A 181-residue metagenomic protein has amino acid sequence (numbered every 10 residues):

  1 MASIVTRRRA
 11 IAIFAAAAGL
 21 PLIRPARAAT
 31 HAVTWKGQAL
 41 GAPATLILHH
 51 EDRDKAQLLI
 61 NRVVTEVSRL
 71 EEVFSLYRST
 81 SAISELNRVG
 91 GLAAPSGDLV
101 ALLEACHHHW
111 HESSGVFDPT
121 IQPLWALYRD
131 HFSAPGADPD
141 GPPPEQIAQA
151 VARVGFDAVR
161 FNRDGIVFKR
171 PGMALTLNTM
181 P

Functional and structural regions predicted by a protein language model:
M1-R24: N-terminal secretory signal peptides and thylakoid transit peptides that target proteins across membranes
A2-I4, A29-P43, L76, P119-P123: Short, charge-rich amphipathic segments
I4, F74-P181: Internal glycine-rich flexible loops
G19, G41, A56-T65, D140-A150: Short, mixed-charge, low-aromatic patches
L22-N61: C-terminal segment of N-terminal export signals and the immediately downstream linker at the start of the mature
T34-L40, A56, V67-L70, W125 (+2 more regions): Bulky hydrophobic/aromatic packing residues
E51-N87: N-terminal, post-signal-peptide region of Sec/Tat-exported proteins
